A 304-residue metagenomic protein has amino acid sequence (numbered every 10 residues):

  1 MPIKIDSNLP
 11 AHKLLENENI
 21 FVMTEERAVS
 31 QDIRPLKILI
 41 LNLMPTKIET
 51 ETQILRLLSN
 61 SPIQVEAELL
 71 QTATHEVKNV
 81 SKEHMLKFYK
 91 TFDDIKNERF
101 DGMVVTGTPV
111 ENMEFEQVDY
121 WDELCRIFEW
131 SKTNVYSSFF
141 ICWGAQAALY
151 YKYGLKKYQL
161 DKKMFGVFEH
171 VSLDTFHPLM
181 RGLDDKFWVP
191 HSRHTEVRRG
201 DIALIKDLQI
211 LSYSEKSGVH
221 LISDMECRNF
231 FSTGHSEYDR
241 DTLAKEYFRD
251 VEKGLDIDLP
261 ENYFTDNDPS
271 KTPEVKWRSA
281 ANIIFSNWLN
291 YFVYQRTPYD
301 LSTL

Functional and structural regions predicted by a protein language model:
M1-T74, Y89-I95, R99, R126 (+1 more regions): Amide-donor transfer/coupling interface in amidating biosynthetic enzymes
A73-L86: N-terminal beta-loop-helix "entrance" segment that forms/cooperates in small-molecule cofactor or anionic ligand
V105-D174: Cysteine-nucleophile active-site neighborhood
